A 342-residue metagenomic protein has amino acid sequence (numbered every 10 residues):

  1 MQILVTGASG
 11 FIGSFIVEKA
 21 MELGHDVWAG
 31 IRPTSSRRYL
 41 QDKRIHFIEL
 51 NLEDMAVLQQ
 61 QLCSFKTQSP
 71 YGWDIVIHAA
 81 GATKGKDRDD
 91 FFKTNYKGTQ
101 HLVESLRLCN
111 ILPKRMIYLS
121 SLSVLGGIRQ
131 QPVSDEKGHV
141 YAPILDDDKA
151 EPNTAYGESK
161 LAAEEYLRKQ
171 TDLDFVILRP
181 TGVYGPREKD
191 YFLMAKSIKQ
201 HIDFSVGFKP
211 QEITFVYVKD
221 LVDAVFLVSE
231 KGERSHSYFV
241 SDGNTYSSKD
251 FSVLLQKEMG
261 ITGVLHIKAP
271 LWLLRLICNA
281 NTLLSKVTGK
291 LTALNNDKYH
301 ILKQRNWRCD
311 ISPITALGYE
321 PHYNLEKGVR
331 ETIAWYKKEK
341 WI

Functional and structural regions predicted by a protein language model:
I3-L23: N-terminal Rossmann NAD(P)H-binding glycine-rich loop of SDR-like oxidoreductase domains
H46, L50-K97, H101, G126-G127: NAD(P)H-binding glycine-rich loop region in Rossmannoid oxidoreductase-like domains and their noncatalytic homologs
Q100-A155, V176: Conserved Rossmann-fold NAD(P)-dependent oxidoreductase catalytic core, especially the SDR/UDP-sugar
E151-V176: Active-site Tyr-X1-5-Lys
E158, A162, E188-L193, G207-S229 (+2 more regions): Substrate-positioning beta->alpha
V218, V253, N279-E320: Conserved C-terminal active-site "lid" loop/helix of NAD(P)H-dependent oxidoreductases that clamps the redox cofactor
V228-L294, R330-I333, K340-I342: Mid/C-terminal beta-alpha module of Rossmann-like enzyme folds, strongest in SDR-family dehydrogenases/epimerases
T315-A316, E320, N324-I342: Amphipathic terminal alpha-helices
